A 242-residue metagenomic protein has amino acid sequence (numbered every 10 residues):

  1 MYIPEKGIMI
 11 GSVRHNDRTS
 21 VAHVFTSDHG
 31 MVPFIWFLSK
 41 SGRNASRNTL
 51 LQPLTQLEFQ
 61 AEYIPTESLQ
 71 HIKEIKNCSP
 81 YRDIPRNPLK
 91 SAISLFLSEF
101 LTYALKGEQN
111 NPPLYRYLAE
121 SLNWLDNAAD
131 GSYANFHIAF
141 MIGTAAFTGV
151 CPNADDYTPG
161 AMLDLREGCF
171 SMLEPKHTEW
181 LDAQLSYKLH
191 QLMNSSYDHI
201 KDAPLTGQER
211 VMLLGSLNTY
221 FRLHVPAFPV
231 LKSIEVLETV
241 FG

Functional and structural regions predicted by a protein language model:
M1-G242: Non-catalytic alpha-helical scaffolds and adjoining flexible linkers that form interface surfaces for assembly
